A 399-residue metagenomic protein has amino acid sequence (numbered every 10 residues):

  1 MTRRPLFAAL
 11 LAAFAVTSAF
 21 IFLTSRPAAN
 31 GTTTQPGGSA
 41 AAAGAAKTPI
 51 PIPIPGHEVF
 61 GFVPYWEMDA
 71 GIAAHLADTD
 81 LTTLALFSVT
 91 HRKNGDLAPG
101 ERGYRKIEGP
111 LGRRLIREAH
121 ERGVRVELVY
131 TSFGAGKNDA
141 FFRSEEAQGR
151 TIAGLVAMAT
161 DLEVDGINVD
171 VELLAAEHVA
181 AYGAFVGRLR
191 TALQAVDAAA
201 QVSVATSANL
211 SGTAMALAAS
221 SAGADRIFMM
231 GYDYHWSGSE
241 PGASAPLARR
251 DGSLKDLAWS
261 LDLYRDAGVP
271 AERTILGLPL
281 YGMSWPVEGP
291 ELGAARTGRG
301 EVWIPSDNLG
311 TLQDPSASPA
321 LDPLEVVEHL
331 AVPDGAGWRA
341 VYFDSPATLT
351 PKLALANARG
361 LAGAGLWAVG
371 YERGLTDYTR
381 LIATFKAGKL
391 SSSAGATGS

Functional and structural regions predicted by a protein language model:
A8-T24: Hydrophobic membrane-insertion alpha-helices, especially the h-region of bacterial N-terminal signal peptides
L23-A28, Q35-A157: Glycan-recognition patch characteristic of GH18 chitinases/ENGases and related GlcNAc/peptidoglycan-binding proteins
P55-H57, D80-T82, R122-V126, E163-D165 (+4 more regions): Short, well-ordered coil/turn segments that N-cap beta-strands
G61, N94-P110, A153, L174-G310: Substrate-binding surface in catalytic domains of secreted glycosidases
F62-E67, L86-T90, V129-F133, D170-L173 (+5 more regions): Active-site-proximal beta-strand/loop segments in catalytic clefts of secreted hydrolases
L84, V169, L189, I227 (+3 more regions): Conserved, mostly hydrophobic/aromatic
G112-I116, I152-A159, G183-R190, L257-D262 (+2 more regions): Generic structural signal for well-ordered alpha-helices, preferentially at hydrophobic/aromatic core positions
R273, L280-L355, L381-G395: Glycan-binding loop/region signatures in secreted carbohydrate-active enzymes
